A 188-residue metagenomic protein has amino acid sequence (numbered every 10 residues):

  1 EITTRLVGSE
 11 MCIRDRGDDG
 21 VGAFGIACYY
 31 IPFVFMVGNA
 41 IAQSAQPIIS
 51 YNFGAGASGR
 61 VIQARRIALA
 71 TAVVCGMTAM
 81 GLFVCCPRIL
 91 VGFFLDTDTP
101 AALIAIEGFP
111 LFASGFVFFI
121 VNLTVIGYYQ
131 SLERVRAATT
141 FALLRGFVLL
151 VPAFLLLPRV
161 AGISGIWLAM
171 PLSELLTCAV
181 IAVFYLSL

Functional and structural regions predicted by a protein language model:
E1-C12: Single conserved hydrophobic/aromatic residue that forms the stacking wall/gate of nucleotide- or nucleobase-binding
E10, P87-R88, L150, F154: Alpha-helical transmembrane segments of polytopic integral membrane proteins, especially the permease/helical cores
I13-P32, G59, T99-E107: Interfacial/gating helices of multi-pass transporter permease domains
A23-G81, C85-P87, F119-A138: Small-residue-rich hydrophobic transmembrane alpha-helices
Y29-Y30, L143-P152: Small-residue-enriched core segments of transmembrane alpha-helices in multipass membrane transport and channel
N39-A42, F112-S131, A137-G146, I166-A182: Short runs within selected transmembrane alpha-helices of multi-pass transporters and secretion channels
I49-G115, L156-L188: Short alpha-helical transmembrane segments in multi-pass integral membrane proteins
L123, V148-P158: Transmembrane alpha-helical segments of integral membrane proteins
